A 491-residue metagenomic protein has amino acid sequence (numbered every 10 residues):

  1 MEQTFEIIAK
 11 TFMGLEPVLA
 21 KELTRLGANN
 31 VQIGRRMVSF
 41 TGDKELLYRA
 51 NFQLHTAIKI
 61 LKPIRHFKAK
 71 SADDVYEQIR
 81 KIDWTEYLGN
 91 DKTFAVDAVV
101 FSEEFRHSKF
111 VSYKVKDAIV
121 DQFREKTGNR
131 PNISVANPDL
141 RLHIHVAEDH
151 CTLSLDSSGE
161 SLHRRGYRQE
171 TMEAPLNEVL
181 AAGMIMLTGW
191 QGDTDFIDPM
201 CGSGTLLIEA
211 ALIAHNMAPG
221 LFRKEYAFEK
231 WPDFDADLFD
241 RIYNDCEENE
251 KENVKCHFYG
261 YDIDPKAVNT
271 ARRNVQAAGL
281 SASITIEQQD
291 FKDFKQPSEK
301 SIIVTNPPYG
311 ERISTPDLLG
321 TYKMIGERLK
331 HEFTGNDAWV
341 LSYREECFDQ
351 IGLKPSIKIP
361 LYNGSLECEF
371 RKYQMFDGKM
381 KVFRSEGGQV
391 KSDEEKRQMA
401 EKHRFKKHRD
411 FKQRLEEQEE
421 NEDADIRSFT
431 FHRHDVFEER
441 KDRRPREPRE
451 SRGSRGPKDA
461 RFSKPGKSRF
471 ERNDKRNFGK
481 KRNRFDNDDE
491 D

Functional and structural regions predicted by a protein language model:
M1-E2, K372-D491: Basic Arg/Gly/Lys-rich low-complexity intrinsically disordered segments
E2-P138, A400-E401, H408, E490-D491: Non-catalytic nucleic-acid substrate-recognition regions in nucleic-acid-modifying enzymes
E2-R25, Q32-I33, M37-K59, A98 (+4 more regions): S-adenosyl-L-methionine
E6, K10, G14, K255 (+3 more regions): Conserved Class I SAM-dependent methyltransferase catalytic core
L23, V96, I144, N306 (+1 more regions): Residue-level signal for inorganic ion chemistry
T85-Y87, D293-E299: Short amphipathic alpha-helix with an adjacent loop that forms part of the alpha/beta core around
L176-Q296, E311, L319: Conserved S-adenosyl-L-methionine
K300-N306: Short SAM/SAH-binding signature in class I
